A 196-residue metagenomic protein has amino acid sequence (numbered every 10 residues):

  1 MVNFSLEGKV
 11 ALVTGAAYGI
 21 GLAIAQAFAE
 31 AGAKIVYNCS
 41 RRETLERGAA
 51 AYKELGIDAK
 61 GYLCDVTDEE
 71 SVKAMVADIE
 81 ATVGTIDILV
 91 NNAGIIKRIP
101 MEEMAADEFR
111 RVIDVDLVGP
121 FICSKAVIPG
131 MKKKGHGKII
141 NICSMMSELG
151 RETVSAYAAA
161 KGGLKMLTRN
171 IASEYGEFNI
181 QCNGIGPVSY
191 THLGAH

Functional and structural regions predicted by a protein language model:
V10, A17-Y18: Conserved glycine-rich cofactor-binding loop
A33-R47: Conserved glycine-rich Rossmann-like NAD(P)H-binding loop of the short-chain dehydrogenase/reductase
P100-M101, E108-I113: Substrate-binding pocket helix/loop in short-chain dehydrogenase/reductase
S124, A160: Active-site helix of classical SDR
P129, S173-E177: Alpha-helical segment proximal to the catalytic Tyr-Lys
S144: Residue(s) in the substrate-gating loop at a strand-loop-helix junction that position the organic substrate next
T191-H196: Conserved small/polar residues in nucleotide/adenosyl-binding loops
